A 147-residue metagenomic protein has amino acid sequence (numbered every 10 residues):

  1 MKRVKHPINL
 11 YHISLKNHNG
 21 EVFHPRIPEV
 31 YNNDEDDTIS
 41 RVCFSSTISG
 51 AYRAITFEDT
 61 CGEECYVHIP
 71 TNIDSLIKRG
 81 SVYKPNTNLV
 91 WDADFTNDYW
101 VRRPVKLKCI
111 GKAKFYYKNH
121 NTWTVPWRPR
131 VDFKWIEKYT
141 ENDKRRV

Functional and structural regions predicted by a protein language model:
K2-I8, N33-V42, S46-V147: Conserved NAD+-utilizing ADP-ribose enzyme module
I13-E35: Short aromatic-glycine-(Arg/Gly/Cys) micro-motifs in beta-strand/loop hairpins
